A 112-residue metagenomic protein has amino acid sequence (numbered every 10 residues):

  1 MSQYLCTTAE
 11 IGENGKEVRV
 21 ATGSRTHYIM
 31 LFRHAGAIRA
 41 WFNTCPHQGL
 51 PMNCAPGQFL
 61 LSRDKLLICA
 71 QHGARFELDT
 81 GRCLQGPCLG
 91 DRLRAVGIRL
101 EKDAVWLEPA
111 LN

Functional and structural regions predicted by a protein language model:
M1-S62, E77-L78, R92-N112: N-terminal pre-ligand scaffold of iron-sulfur
C45, C69-H72: Short cysteine clusters
F59-L67, C83-D91: Short cysteine/histidine-rich metal-coordination sites, predominantly Zn2+-binding motifs
F76-E77, Q85: Short beta-strand His + acidic residue motifs that chelate non-heme Fe in jelly-roll/DSBH and cupin folds
